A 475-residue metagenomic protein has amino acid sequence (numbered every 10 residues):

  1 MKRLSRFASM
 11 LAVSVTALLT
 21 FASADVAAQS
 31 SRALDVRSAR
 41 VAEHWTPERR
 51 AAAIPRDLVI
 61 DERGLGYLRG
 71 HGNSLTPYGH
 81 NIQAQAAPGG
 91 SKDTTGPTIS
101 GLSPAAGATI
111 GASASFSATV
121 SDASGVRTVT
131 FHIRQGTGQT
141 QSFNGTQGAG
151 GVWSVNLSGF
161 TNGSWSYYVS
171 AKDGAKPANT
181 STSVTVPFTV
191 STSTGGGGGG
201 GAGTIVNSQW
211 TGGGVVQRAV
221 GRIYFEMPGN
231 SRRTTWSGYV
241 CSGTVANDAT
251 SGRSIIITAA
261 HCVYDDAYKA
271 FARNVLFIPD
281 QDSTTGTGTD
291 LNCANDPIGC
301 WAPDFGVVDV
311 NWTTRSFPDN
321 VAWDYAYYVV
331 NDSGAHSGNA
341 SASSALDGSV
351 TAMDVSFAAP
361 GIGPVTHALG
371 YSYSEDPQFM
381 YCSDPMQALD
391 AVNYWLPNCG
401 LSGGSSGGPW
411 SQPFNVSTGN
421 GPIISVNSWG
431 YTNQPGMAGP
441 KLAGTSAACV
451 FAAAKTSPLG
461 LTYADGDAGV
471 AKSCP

Functional and structural regions predicted by a protein language model:
V26-K92, S193-T250, L459-P475: Protease-domain processing segments flanking chymotrypsin-fold serine proteases, especially trypsin-like
A86-S113, T189-S193: Short, compositionally biased P/S/T/A/G/V-rich stretches that sit at domain boundaries
S117-G125, Q135, D173, S402: Extracellular acidic, Ser/Thr/Pro-rich low-complexity tracts
L157-S164: Surface-exposed, short loops/turns at beta-strand junctions within beta-sandwich domains
K172-N179: Short, solvent-exposed loop/turn segments at the edges of extracellular beta-sandwich modules
G203-Y239, V245-A249, A270-G338: Conserved catalytic-core segment of clan PA serine endopeptidases
D319-N398: Chymotrypsin/trypsin-fold serine protease catalytic domain
G400-V426: Catalytic nucleophile loop of clan PA
